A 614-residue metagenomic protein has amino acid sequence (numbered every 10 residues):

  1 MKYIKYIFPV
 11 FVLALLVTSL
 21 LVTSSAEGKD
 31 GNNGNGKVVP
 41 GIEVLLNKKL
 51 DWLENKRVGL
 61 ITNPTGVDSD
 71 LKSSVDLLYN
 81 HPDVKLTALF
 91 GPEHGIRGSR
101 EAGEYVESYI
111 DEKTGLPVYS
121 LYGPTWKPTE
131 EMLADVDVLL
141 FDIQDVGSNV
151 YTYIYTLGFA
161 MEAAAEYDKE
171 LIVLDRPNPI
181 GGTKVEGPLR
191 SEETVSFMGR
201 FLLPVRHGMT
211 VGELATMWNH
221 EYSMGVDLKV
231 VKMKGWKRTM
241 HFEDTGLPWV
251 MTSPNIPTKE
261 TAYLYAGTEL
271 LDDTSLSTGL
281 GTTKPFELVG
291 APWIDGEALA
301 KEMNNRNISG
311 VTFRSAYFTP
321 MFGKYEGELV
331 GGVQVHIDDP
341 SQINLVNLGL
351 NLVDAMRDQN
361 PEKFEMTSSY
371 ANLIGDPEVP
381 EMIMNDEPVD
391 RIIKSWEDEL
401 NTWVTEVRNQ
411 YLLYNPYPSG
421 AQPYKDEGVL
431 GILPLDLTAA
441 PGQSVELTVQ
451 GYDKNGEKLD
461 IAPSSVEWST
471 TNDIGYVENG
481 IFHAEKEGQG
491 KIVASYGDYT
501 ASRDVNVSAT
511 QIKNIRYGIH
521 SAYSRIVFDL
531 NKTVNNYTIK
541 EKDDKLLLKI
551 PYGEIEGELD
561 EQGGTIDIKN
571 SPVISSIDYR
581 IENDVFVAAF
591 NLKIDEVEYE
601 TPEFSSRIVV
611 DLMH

Functional and structural regions predicted by a protein language model:
L20-N32: Sec-dependent signal peptide cleavage junction
V195-Y265: Conserved anion/nucleotide-ligand pocket segment
W236-A316: Glycine-rich, aromatic-lined ligand/substrate-binding cores of catalytic and carbohydrate-binding domains
G290-S395: Conserved functional hotspot residues or short segments at active or partner-binding sites across diverse domains
G420-K425, V429-T438, D453-G456, V493 (+2 more regions): Short linear recognition/processing motifs and adjacent strand/loop elements at protein termini and domain edges
S444-Q450: A short beta-strand segment in extracellular, disulfide-stabilized domains
Y452-G475, E541-K542: Short flexible loop/turn segments that cap and initiate beta-strands
N479-Q489: Extracellular/luminal low-complexity segments enriched in Ser/Thr/Pro
